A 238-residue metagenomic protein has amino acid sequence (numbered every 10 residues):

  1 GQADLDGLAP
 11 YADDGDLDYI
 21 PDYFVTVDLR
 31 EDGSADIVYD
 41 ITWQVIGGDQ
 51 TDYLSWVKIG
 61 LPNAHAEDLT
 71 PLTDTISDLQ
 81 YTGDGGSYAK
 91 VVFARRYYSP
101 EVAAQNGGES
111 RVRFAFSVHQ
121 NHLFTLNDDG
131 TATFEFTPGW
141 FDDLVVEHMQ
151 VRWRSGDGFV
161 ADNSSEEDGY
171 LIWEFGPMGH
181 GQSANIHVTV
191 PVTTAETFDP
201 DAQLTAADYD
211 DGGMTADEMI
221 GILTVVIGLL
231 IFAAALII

Functional and structural regions predicted by a protein language model:
Q2-A234: Lumenal/extracellular ectodomains and adaptor appendage modules of the eukaryotic vesicle/secretory system
I237-I238: Solvent-exposed, low-complexity, intrinsically disordered, charge-rich segments adjacent to transmembrane helices
